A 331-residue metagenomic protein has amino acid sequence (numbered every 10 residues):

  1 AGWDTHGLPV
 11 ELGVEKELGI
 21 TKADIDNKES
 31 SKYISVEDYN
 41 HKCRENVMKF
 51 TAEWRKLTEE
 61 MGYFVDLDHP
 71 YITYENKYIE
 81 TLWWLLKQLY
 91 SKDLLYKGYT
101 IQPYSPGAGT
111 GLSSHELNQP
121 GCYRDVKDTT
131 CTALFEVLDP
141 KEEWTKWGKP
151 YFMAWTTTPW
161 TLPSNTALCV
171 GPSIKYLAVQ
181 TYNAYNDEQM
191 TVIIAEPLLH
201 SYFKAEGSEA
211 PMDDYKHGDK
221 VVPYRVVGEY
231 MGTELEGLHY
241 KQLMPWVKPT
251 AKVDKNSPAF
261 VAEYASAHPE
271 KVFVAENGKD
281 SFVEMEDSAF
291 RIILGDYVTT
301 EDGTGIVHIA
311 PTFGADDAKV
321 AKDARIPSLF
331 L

Functional and structural regions predicted by a protein language model:
A1-D187, A310-L331: N-terminal, positively charged nucleic-acid-binding surface of large information/translation enzymes
S164-T166, I174-A178, Y182-L331: Catalytic alpha/beta core of large soluble enzyme barrels
